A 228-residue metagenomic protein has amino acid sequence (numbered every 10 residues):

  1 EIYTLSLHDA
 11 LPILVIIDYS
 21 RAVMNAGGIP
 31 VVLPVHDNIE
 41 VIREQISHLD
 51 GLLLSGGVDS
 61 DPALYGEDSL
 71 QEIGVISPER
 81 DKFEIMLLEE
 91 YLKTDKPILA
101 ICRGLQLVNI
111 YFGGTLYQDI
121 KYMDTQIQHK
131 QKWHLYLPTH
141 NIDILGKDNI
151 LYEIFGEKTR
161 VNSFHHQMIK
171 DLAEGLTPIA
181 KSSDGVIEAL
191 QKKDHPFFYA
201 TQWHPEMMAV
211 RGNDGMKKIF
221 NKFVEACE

Functional and structural regions predicted by a protein language model:
E1, L5-L99, I110, Y117 (+7 more regions): N-terminal beta1-alpha1 cap of cysteine-dependent amidohydrolase-like domains
R103-L105, F112: Active-site loop->helix "elbow" adjoining a glycine-rich segment at hydrolase catalytic centers
Y199-Q202: Active-site-proximal beta-strand elements of phosphoester/diester hydrolases
